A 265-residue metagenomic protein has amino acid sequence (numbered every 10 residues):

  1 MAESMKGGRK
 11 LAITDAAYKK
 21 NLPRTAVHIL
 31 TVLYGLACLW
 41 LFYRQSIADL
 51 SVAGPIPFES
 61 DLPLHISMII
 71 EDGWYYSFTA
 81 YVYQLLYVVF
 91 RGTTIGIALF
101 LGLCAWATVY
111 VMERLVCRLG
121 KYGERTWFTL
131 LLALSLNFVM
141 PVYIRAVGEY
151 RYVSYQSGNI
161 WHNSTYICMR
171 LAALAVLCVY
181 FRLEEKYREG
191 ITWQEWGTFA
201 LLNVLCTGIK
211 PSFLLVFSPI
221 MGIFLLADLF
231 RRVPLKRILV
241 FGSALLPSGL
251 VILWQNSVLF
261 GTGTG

Functional and structural regions predicted by a protein language model:
M1-R44, Y122-L131: Start-transfer (signal-anchor) and selected internal transmembrane alpha helices of multi-pass inner/ER membrane
S4, F217-L246: Perimembrane helix-loop-helix junctions
V27-W74: Extracytoplasmic loop-helix module adjacent to an early transmembrane segment
D61-I95: Short hydrophobic/aromatic helix or loop-helix immediately within or flanking a transmembrane segment in polytopic
I95, L99-G123, A175: Transmembrane-helix motifs of polytopic, lipid-linked glycan transferases
W127-F181: Membrane-interface micro-motifs in multi-pass membrane enzymes
V179-V204: Short hydrophobic alpha-helices at membrane interfaces in multi-pass membrane enzymes
E195-L214, G222, L246: Membrane-interface alpha helices of multi-pass inner-membrane proteins
